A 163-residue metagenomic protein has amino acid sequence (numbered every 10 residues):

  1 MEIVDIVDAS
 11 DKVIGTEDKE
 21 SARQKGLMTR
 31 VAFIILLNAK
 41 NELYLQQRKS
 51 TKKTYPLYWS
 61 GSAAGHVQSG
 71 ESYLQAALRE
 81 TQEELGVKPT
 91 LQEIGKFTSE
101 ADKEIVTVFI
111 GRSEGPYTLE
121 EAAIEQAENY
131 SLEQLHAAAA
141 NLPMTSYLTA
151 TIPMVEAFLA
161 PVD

Functional and structural regions predicted by a protein language model:
M1-F33, A39: Acidic, metal-coordinating catalytic segment for phosphate/diphosphate chemistry, firing primarily on the Nudix
S10, N38-N41, K49, R112-P116 (+1 more regions): Short loop segments at secondary-structure junctions
E20, L57, S69, T98-D163: Nudix hydrolase/Nudix homology domain
R30-A32, A63, I105: Residues that flank catalytic or metal-binding motifs in active/ligand-binding sites
F33-G61: A glycine-rich, hydrophobic loop/mini-helix early in the fold
Y44-L45, S62-I94: The catalytic Nudix box helix
